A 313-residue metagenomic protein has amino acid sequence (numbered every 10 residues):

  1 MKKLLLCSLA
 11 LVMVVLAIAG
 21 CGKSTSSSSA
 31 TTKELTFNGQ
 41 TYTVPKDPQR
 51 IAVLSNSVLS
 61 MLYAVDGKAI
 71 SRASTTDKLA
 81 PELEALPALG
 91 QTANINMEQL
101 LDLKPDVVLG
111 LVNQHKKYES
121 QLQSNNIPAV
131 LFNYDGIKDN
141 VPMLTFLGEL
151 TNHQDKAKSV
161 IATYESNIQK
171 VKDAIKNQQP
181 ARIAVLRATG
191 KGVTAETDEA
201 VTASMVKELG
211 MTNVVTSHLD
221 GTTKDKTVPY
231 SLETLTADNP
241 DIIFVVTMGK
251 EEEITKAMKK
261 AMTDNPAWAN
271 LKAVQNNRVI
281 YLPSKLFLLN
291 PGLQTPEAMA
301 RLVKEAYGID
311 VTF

Functional and structural regions predicted by a protein language model:
K3-S8, A19-S57, K156-L186, T247 (+1 more regions): Bacterial Sec-exported substrate-binding components of ABC uptake systems
T36-N38, P87-E98, D220-S231: Short helix-initiation/N-cap motifs at beta->coil->alpha
V53-L103, V107, V112, V214: A short, structured surface patch at a secondary-structure boundary
T75-L79, T194-K226: Alpha-helical, coiled-coil/dimerization segments enriched in small aliphatic residues
L79-E82, Q114, Y118-L150, I280: Flexible loop/hinge segments that line or gate small-molecule binding clefts
M97-G110, I127, L232-V245: Proline-aspartate-enriched helix->loop->beta-strand connector
N133-F146, A184-M205, E251-E253: Extracytoplasmic ligand-binding site segments that recognize negatively charged/polar headgroups
V141, E149, I242-F313: Structured C-terminal subdomain patch of bacterial secreted/periplasmic proteins
